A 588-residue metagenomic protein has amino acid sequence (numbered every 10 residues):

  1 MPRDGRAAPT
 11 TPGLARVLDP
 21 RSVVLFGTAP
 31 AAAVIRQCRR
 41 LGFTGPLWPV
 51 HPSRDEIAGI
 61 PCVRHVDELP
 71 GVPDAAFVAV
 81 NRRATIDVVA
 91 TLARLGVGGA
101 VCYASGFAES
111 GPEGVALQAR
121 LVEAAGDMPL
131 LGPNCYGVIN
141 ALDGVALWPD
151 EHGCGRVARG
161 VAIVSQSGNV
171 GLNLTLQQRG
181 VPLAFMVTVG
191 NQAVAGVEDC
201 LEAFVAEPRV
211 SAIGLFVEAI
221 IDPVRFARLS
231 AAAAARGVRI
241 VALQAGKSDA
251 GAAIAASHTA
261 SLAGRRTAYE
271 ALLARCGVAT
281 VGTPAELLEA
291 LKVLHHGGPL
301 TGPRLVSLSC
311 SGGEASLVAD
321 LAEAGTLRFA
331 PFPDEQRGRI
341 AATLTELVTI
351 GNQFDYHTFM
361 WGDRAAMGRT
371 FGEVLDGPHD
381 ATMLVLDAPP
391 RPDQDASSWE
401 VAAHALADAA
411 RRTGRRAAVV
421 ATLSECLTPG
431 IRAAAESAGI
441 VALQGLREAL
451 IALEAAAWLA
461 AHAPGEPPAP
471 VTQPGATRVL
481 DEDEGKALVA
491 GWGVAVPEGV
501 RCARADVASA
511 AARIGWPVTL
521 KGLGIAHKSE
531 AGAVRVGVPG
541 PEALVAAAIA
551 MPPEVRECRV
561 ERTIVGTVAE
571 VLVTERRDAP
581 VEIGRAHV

Functional and structural regions predicted by a protein language model:
M1-R585: Catalytic-core regions of core metabolic enzymes, especially those transforming organic acids/acyl-group intermediates
